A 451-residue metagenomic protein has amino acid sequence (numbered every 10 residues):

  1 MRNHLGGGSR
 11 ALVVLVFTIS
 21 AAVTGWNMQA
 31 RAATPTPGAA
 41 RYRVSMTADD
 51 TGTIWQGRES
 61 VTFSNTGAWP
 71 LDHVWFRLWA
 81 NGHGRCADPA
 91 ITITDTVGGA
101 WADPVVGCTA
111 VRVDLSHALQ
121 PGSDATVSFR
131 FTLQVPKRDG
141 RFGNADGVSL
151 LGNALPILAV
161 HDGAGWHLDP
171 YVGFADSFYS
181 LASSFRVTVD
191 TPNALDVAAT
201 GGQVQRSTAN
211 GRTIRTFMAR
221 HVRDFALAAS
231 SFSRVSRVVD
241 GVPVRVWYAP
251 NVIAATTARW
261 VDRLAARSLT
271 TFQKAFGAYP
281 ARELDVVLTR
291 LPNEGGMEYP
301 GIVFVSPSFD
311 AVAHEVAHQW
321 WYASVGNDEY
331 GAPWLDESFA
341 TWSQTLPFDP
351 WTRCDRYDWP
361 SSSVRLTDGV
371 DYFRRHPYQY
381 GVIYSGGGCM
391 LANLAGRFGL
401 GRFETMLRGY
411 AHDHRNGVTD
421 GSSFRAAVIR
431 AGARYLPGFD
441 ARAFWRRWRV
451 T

Functional and structural regions predicted by a protein language model:
V23-Q56: N-terminal, polar/Ser/Thr-rich
I54, G67, Y380-T451: Amphipathic alpha-helical substructures
T66, A118, A175-Y179, S183-V197 (+4 more regions): Zn2+-dependent metallopeptidase catalytic core
L71-G99, G152-L155, D190, A194-L195: Solvent-exposed beta-hairpin/edge-strand motifs
H83-V148, G211: A surface-exposed beta-strand-loop module
R130-A226: Extended, low-hydrophobicity, Ser/Thr/Pro/Gly-biased non-transmembrane segments
W260, K274-A281, L288-D310: Catalytic zinc-binding patch centered on the HExxH motif and its immediate surroundings that defines zinc-dependent
P300-Y357: Zinc-dependent metallopeptidase catalytic helix centered on the HExxH motif and its immediate flanking segment
